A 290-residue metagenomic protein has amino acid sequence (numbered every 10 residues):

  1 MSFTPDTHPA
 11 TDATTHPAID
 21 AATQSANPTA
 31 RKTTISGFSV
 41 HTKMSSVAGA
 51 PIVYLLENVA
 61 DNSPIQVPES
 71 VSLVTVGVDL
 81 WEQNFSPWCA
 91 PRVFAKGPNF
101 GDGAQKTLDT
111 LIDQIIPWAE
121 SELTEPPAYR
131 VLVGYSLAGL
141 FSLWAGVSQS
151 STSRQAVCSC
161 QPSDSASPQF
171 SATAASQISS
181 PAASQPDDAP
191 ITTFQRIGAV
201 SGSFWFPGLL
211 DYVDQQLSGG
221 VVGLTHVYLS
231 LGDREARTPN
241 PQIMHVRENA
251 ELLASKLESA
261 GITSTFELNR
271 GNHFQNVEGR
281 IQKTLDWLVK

Functional and structural regions predicted by a protein language model:
S2-H8, Q24-P162, P168-F170, A174-K290: Non-catalytic cap/lid and distal C-terminal segments of serine-dependent acyl enzymes
